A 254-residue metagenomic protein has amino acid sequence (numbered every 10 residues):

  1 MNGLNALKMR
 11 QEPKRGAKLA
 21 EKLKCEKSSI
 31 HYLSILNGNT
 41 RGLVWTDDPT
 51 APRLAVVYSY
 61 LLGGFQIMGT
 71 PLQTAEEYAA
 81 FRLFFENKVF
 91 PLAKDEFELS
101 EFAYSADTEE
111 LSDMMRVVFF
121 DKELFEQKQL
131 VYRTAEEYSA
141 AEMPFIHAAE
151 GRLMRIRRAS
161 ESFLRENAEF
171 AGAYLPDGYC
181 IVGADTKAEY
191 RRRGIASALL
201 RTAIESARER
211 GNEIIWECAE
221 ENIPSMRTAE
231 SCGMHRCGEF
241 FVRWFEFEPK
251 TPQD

Functional and structural regions predicted by a protein language model:
N2-C25, L153-L164: A short beta-loop-alpha structural element at the N-terminal edge of CoA-dependent acyl/N-acetyltransferase catalytic
R41-L43, D48, P52-N167: Acyl-donor-binding surface of acyltransferase catalytic domains
A75-K88, T186, R192-E205, R227 (+1 more regions): Conserved acetyl-CoA-binding loop-helix of GNAT-fold acetyltransferases
P91-A106, G178-Y179, A207-A219: Conserved GNAT acetyl-CoA-binding A-motif
A103-E109, W216-R227, W244-E246: Conserved beta-strand-loop-alpha-helix junction that forms the acyl-donor binding cleft
E110-D121, S197, E220-G238: Conserved active-site alpha-helix within GNAT-family acetyltransferase domains
L124-E136, H235-P249: Conserved catalytic-core motifs of GNAT/GCN5-like acyltransferases
S162, E166-K187: A conserved beta-strand-loop-helix scaffold within acyl/acetyltransferase catalytic domains
